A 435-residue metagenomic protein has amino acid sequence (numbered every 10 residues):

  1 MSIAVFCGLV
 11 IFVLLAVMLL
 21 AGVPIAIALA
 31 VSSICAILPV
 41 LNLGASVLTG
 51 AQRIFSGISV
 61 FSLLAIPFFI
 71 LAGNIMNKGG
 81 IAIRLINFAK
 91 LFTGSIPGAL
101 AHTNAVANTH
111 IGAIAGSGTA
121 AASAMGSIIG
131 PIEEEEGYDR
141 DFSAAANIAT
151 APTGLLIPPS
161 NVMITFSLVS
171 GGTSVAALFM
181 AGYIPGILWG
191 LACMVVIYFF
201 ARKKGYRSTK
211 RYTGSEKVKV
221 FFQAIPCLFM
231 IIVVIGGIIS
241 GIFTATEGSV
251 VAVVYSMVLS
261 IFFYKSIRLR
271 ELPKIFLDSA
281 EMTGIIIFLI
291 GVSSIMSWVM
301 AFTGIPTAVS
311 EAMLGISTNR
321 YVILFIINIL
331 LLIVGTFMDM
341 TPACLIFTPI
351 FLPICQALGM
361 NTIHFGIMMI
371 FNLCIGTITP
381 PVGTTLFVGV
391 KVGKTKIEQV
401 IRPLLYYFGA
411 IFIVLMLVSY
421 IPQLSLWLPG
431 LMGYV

Functional and structural regions predicted by a protein language model:
M1-V435: Alpha-helical transmembrane segments of multi-pass membrane transport proteins
